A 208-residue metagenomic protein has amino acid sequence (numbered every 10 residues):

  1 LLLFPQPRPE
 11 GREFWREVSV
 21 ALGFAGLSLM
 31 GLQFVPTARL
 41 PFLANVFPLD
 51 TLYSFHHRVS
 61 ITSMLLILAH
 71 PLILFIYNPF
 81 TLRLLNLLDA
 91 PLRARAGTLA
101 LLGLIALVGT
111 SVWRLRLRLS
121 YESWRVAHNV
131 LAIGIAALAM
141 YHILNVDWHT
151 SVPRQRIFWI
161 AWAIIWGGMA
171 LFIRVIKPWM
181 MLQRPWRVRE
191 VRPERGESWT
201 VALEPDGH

Functional and structural regions predicted by a protein language model:
L1-H208: FNR-like FAD-binding dehydrogenase module
